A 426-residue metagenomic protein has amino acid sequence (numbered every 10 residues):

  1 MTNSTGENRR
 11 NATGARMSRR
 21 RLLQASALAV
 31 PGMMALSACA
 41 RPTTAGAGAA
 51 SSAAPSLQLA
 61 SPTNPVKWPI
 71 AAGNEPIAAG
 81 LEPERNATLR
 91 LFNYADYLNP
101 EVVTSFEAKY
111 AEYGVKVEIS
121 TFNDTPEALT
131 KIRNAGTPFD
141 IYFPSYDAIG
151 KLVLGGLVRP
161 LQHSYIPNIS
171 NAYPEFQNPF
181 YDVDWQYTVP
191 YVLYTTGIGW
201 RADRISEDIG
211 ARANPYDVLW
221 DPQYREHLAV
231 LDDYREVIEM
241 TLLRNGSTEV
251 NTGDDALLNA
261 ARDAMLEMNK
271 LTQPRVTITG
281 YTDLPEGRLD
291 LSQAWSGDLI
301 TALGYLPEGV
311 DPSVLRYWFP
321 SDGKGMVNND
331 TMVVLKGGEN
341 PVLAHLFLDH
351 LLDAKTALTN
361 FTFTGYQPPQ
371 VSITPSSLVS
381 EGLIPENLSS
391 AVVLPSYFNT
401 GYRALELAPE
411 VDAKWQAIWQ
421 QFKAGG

Functional and structural regions predicted by a protein language model:
M1-M17, R21, S26-S37: N-terminal secretory signal peptides
A40-G48: Bacterial lipoprotein signal-peptidase II cleavage site
N64-K151: Early extracytoplasmic/lumenal segment of secretory-pathway proteins
I77-G80, R133, T137-Y146, R159-G199 (+1 more regions): A structural signal for short loop-to-beta-strand junctions that line the ligand-binding cleft of periplasmic/secreted
G150, A229-D233, V237, T241 (+1 more regions): Ligand-binding pocket segment of bilobal, Venus flytrap-like solute-binding proteins
L306-F363, G425-G426: Extracytoplasmic/periplasmic substrate-recognition and gating elements
L335-T400: Mature extracytoplasmic/periplasmic domains
L394-G426: Conserved C-terminal helix/tail region of periplasmic/extracytoplasmic solute-binding proteins
